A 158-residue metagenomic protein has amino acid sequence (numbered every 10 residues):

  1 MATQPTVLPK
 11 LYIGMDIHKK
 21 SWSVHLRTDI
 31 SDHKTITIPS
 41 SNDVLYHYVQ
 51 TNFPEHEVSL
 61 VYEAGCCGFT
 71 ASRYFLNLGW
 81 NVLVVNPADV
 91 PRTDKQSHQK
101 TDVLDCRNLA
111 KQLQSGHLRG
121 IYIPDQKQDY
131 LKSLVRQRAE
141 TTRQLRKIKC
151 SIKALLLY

Functional and structural regions predicted by a protein language model:
M1-Y158: A detector of single, family-specific signature residues that are central to catalytic or substrate-handling motifs
